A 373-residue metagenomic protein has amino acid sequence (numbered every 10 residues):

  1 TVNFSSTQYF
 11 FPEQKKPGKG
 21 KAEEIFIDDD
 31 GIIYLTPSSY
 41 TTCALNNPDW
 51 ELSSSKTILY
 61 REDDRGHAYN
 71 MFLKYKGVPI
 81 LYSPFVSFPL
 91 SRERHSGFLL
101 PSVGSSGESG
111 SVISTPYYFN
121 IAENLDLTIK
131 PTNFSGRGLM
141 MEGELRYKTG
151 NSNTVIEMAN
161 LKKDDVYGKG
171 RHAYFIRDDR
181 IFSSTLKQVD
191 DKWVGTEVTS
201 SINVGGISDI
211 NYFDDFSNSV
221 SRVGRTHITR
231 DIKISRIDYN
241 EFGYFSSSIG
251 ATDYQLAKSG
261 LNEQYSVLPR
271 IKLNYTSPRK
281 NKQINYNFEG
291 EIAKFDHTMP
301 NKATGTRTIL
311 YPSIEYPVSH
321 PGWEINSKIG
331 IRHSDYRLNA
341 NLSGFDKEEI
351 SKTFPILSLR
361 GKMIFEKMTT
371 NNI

Functional and structural regions predicted by a protein language model:
T1-S55, Y60-I373: Outer-membrane beta-barrel proteins and related beta-barrel translocases across Gram-negative bacteria
